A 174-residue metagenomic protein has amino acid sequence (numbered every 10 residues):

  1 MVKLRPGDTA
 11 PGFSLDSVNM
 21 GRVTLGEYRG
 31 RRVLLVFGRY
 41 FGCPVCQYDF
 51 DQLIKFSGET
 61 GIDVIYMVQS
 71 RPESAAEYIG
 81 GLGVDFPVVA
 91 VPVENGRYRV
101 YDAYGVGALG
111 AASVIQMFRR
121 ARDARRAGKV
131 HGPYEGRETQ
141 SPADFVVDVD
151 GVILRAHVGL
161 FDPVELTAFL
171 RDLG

Functional and structural regions predicted by a protein language model:
M1-L25: N-terminal "domain-start" segment that seeds a small globular fold
A10-P11, L34, S141-A143: Short loop/turn microsegments at loop-to-beta-strand junctions
T24-L53, D63: Short active-site neighborhood of thiol/selenol oxidoreductases, capturing the structured segment around
G30, G159-P163, A168: A short acidic/small-residue loop/turn micro-motif
G38, V68, D148: Short beta-strand/turn micro-motifs composed of small residues that flank or help shape donor/cofactor-binding pockets
Y48-A103: Structural microenvironment flanking redox-active thiols in thiol-disulfide oxidoreductases
E94-F161: Thiol/selenol-based redox catalytic cores and closely related redox-interacting motifs
A168-G174: Juxtadomain coupling helices with adjacent low-complexity linkers
